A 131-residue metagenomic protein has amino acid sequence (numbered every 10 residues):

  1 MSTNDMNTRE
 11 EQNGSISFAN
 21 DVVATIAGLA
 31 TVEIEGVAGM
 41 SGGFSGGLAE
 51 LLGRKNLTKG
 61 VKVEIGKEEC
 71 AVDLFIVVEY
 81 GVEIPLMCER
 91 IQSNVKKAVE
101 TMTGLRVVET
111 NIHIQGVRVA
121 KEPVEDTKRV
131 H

Functional and structural regions predicted by a protein language model:
M1-E11, R118-H131: Short, charged, intrinsically disordered terminal tails
S2-G14, L51, N56-T58: Extended, well-folded interaction surfaces typified by the phenylalanyl-tRNA synthetase beta subunit core
E11, T31, V95: Residue-level signature of catalytic and energy-coupling elements of molecular machines, predominantly ATP/GTP-dependent
E11-N13, F18-D21, A38, I65: Elongated extramembrane "stalk/tether" segments
A19-R54: Short, contiguous, helix-prone interaction/anchoring segments in small proteins
M40, F44, L48-F75, V119: Short edge beta-strands and adjacent turn/loop segments
K67-E68, V72-E89: A short interface-forming secondary-structure element
I84-V107: Short, non-transmembrane amphipathic alpha-helical segments
